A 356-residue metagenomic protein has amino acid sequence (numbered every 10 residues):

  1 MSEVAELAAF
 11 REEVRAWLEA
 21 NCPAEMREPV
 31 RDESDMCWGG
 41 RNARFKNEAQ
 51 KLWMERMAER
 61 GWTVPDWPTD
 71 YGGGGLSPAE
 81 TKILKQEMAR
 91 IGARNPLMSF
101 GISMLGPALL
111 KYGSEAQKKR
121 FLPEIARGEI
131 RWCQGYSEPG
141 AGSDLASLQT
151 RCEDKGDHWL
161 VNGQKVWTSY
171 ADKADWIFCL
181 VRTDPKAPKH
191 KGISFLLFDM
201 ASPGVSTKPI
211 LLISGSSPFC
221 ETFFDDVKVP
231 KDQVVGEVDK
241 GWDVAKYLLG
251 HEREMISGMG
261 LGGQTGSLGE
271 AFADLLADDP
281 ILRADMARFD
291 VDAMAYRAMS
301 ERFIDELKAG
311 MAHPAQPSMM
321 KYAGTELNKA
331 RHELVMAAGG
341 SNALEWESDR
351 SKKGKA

Functional and structural regions predicted by a protein language model:
M1-S99, R120-R127, S257, D279-A287 (+2 more regions): Amphipathic, small/basic residue-rich leader segments at the start of a protein or domain
A5, G204-A298: Glycine-rich beta->alpha junctions and the first turn(s) of the following alpha-helix
L7, L18, G61, P68 (+9 more regions): Buried hydrophobic positions in well-ordered alpha/beta secondary-structure cores of metabolic enzymes
E28-D32, P280-R283, M294-K355: C-terminal helix-coil-helix/basic helical segment that borders enzyme active sites and/or dimer interfaces and provides
L97-A116, G142: N-terminal glycine-rich flavin-associated loop
G128-Y136, L180: A short, Trp-centered hydrophobic/proline-enriched beta-strand micro-motif
D144-N162, S348-K355: Cytochrome P450 C-terminal beta-domain/meander region
Q149, D157-H158, N162-K208: A short core secondary-structure module
